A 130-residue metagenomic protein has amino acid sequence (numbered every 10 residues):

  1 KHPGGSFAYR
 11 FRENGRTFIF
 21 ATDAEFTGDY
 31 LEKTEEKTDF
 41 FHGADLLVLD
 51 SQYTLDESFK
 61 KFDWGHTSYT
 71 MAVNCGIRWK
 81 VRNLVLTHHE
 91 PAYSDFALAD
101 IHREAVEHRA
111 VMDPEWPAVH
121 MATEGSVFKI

Functional and structural regions predicted by a protein language model:
K1-G4: A short catalytic or substrate-binding loop motif that flags glycine-/basic-rich loops and adjacent residues that bind
S6, T17, E25-P117: Cap/insert and terminal regions of metallo-dependent hydrolase folds
F7-F11: Short beta-strand scaffold segments in enzyme catalytic cores
N14: Short Cys/His-rich metal-coordination motifs, predominantly Zn2+-binding knuckles/fingers
A21: Short hydrophobic beta-strand that contains or immediately precedes a catalytic carboxylate
P114-I130: Class I S-adenosyl-L-methionine
